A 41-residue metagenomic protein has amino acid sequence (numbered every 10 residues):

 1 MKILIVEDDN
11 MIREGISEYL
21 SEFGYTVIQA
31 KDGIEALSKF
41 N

Functional and structural regions predicted by a protein language model:
M1: Nucleotide donor/acceptor-binding cores
L4, Q29-N41: Acidic, metal-coordinating helix/loop segments flanking the phosphotransfer/catalytic sites of two-component signaling
E7: Conserved acidic carboxylate
N10-I28, E35: Two-component/phosphorelay signaling modules centered on CheY-like receiver
